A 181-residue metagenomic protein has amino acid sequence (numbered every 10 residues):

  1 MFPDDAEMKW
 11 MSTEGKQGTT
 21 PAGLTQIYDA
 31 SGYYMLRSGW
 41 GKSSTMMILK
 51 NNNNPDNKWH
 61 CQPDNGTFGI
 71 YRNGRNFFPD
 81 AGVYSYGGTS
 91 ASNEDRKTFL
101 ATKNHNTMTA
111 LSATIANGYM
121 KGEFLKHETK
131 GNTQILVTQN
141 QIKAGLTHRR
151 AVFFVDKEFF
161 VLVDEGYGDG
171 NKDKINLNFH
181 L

Functional and structural regions predicted by a protein language model:
M1-F77, T129-K130: Carbohydrate-active enzyme catalytic cores, enriched for enzymes that act on polyanionic acidic polysaccharides
A22-T25, G32-Y33, F124, Q134-L136 (+1 more regions): Beta-sandwich/jelly-roll carbohydrate-recognition scaffolds of carbohydrate-active enzymes
I27-D29, C61-P63, A101-K103, G145 (+2 more regions): Active-site-proximal structural scaffolding
S31-Y33, N65-T67, N76, H105-T107 (+3 more regions): Extracellular structured ligand-interaction cores
W40-S43, N53-P55, N73-F77, V83-S85 (+5 more regions): Short, glycine-/Ser/Thr-/acidic-enriched flexible segments
S44-N52, F77-G82, M120-K121, R149-A151 (+1 more regions): Short amphipathic beta-strand/extended segments with alternating polar/hydrophobic composition
C61-G131: Active-site rim segments in enzyme catalytic domains, especially the processed small/beta chain of N-terminal
L136-L181: Acidic, contiguous internal or C-terminal segments within carbohydrate-active enzymes that form a structured patch used
